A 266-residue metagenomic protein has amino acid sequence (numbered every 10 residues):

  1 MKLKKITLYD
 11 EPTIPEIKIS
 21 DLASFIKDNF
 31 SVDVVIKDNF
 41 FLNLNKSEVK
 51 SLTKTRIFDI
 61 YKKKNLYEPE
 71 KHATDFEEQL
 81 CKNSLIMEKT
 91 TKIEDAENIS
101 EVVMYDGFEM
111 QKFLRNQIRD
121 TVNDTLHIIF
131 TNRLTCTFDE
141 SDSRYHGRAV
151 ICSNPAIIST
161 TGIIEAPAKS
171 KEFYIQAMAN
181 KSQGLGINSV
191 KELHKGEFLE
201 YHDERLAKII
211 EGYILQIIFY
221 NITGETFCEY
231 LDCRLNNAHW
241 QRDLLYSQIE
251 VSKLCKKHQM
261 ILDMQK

Functional and structural regions predicted by a protein language model:
M1-R148, L262-K266: N-terminal low-structure segments adjacent to metalloprotease catalytic domains across cellular compartments
T7-E16, H146-E204, I222-K266: Metalloprotease/metallohydrolase-associated module, dominated by Zn2+-dependent proteases
H127-F130, T135, P155-I158, G162-I163 (+1 more regions): Long, contiguous hydrophobic alpha-helical segments, chiefly transmembrane helices and signal peptides
H202-N221: Short alpha-helix carrying the canonical HExxH Zn2+-binding catalytic motif
